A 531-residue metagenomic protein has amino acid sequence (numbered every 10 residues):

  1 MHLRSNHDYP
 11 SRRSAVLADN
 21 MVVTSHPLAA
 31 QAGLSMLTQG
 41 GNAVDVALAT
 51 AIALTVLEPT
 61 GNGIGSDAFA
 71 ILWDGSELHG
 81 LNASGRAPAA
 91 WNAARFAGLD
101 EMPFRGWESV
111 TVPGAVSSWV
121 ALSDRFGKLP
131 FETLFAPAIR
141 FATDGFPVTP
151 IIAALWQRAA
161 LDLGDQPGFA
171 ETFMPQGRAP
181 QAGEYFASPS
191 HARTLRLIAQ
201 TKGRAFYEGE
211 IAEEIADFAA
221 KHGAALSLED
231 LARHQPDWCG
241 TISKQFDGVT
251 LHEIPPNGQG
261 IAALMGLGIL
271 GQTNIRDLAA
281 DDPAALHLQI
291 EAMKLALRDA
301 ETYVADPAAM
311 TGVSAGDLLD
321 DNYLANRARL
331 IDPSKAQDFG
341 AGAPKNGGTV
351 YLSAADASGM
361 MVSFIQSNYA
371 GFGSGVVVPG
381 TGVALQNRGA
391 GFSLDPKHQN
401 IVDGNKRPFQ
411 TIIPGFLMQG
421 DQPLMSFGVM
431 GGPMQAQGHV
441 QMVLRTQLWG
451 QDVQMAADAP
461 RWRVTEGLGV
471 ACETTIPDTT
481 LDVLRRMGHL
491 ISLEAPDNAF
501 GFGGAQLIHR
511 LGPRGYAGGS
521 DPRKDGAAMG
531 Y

Functional and structural regions predicted by a protein language model:
M1-S35, G41-K202, F206-E208, A212-G258 (+4 more regions): Noncatalytic scaffold domains of N-terminal-nucleophile
V56-W73, E77-G80, A225-S227, M360-M425 (+2 more regions): Active-site rim segments in enzyme catalytic domains, especially the processed small/beta chain of N-terminal
N62-W73, V350-A355, P414-F416, G504-R510 (+1 more regions): Short beta-strand scaffold segments in enzyme catalytic cores
W238, N346-T349, Q410-I412: Short, small/polar residue-rich loop motifs at catalytic or cofactor-binding pockets
G260-R276, L417, L424-M425, P433-A457: M16/insulysin-pitrilysin zinc metalloprotease superfamily fold
Q272-N368, T381, R388, A495: Internal maturation/activation junctions in enzymes
S358, K406, H439, L448-A499: Extended C-terminal subregions enriched in glycine
